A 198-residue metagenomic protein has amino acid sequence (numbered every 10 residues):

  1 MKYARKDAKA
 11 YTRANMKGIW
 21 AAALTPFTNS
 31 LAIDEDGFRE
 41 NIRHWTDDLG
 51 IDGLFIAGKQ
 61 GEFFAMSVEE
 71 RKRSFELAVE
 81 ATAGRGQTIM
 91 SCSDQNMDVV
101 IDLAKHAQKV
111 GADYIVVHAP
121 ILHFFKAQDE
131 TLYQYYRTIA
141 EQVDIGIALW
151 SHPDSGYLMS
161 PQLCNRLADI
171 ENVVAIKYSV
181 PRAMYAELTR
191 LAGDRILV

Functional and structural regions predicted by a protein language model:
K2-L158: Active-site beta->alpha loop and helix N-cap motifs at the rims of alpha/beta catalytic domains
T138, P153-V198: Catalytic alpha/beta core domains of metabolic enzymes, predominantly
